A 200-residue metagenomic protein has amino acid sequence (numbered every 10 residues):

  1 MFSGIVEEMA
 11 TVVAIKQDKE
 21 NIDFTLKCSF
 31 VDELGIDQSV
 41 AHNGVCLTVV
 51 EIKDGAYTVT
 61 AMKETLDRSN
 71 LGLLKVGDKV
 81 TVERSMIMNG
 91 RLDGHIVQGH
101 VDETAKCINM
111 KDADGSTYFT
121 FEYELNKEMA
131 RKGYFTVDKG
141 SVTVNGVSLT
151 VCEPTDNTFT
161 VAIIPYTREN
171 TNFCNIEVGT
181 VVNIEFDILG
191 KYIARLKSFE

Functional and structural regions predicted by a protein language model:
M1-E200: Conserved loop->alpha-helix
